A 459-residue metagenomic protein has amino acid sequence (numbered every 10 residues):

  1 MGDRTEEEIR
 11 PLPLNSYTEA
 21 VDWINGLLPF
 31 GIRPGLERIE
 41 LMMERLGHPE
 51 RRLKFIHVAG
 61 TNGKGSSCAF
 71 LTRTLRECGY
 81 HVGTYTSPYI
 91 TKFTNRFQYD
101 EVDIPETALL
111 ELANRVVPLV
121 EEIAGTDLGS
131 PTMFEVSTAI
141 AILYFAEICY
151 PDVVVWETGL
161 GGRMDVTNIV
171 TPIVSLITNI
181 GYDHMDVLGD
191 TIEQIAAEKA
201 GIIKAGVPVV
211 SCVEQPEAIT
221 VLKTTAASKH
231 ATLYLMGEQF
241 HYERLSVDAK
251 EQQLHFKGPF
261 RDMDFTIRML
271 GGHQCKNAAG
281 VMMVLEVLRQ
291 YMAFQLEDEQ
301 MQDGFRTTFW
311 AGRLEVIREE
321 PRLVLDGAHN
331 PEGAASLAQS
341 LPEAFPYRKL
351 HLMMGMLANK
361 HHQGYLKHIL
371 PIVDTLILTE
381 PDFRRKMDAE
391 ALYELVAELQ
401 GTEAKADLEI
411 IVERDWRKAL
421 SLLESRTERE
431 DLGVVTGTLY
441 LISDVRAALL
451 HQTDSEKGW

Functional and structural regions predicted by a protein language model:
M1-G60, S67-C78, Y85, E121-L128: Short functional linear segments
G2-N15, N25, V170-P172, E193 (+2 more regions): ATP-dependent carboxylate-amine ligase
L12, L36, E40-E44, H48-R51 (+3 more regions): ATP-dependent carboxylate-amine ligase catalytic core
R52, I148, V153-T158, D165-L176 (+3 more regions): Nucleotide phosphate-binding/pyrophosphate-handling subdomain across enzymes that bind or process nucleotide phosphates
L71, L75, T138-F145, G280-L288 (+2 more regions): Buried hydrophobic packing segments
T86, C212-V213, A227-V247, I267-G272 (+6 more regions): Beta-strand->loop->alpha-helix junctions that form or flank phosphate-binding loops in nucleotide-handling enzymes
P88, K92-R115, D186-I203, V209 (+3 more regions): Active-site-proximal loop->helix
I123-T126, Y150-V153, E157, P172-D264 (+2 more regions): Acidic, Mg2+-coordinating active-site environments of NTP-dependent enzymes
